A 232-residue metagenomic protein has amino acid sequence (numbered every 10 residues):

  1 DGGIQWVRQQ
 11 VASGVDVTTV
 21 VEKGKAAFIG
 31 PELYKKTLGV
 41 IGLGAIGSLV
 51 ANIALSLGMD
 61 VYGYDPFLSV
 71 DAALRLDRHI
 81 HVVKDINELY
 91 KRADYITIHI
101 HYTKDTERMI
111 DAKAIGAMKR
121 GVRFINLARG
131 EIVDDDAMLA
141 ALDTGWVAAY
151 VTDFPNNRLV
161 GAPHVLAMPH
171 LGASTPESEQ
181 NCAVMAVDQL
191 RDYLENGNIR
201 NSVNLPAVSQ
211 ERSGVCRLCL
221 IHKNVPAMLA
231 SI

Functional and structural regions predicted by a protein language model:
D1-T37, N201: Phosphate-binding beta-alpha-beta segment of Rossmann-like dinucleotide-binding domains, i.e., the NAD(P)
K35, P66-R158, S174: Rossmann-like adenosine-cofactor binding region
K36, L43-G44: Glycine-rich Rossmann-fold phosphate-binding loop(s) that bind the pyrophosphate of adenine dinucleotide cofactors
L38-V40, L220: Hydrophobic Val/Ile/Leu positions in short beta-strands of Rossmann-like dinucleotide-binding domains
G47-S48: N-terminal Rossmann-fold NAD(P) dinucleotide-binding loop
I53-A54, M118: Aromatic pocket-lining residues of Rossmann-like dinucleotide-binding sites
R120-R212: Rossmann-like dinucleotide-binding domain for NAD(H)/NADP(H)
R200, N204-I232: A conserved regulatory-domain signal marking ACT and ACT-like small-molecule sensing domains and adjacent regulatory
